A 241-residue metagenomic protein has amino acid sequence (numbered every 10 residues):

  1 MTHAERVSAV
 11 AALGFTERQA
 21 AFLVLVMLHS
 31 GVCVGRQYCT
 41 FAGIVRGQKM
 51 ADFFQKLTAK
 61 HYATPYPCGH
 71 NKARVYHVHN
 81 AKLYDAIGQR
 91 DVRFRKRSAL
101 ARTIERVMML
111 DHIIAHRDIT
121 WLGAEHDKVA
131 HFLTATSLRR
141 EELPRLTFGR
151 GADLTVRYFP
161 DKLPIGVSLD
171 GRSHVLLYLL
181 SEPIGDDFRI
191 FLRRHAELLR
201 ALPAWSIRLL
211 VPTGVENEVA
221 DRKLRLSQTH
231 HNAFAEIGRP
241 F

Functional and structural regions predicted by a protein language model:
M1-L83: Basic, Lys/Arg-rich alpha-helical nucleic-acid-recognition elements, primarily the DNA-binding modules of transcription
V26, A42, F54-T58, H112-T120 (+2 more regions): Hydrophobic, Leu/Ile/Phe/Ala-enriched alpha-helical segments that form helix-helix packing faces
V32-V34, D85-R95, D170-L177, S206-R208: Glycine-rich, often proline-containing surface loops adjacent to acidic residues and nearby aromatics that form
M50-F53, V92-F94, T103-R106, A235-R239: Short, surface-exposed, polar/charged, turn-prone segments marking secondary-structure boundaries
D52-K56, G69-H70, Y84-Q89, L138-F148 (+1 more regions): Short, charged low-complexity intrinsically disordered segments located at boundaries of structured domains
H79-R106: Short, amphipathic alpha-helical interaction segments positioned at domain boundaries
R97-F188: Exposed, interaction-prone assembly regions rather than primary DNA-binding/catalytic cores
L169-F241: C-terminal regulatory/effector modules of DNA-binding transcriptional regulators
